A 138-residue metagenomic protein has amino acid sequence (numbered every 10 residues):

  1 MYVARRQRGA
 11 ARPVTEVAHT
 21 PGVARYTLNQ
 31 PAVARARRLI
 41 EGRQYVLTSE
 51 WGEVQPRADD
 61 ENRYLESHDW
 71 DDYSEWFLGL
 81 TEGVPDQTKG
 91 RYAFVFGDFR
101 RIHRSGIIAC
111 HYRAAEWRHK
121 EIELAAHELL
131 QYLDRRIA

Functional and structural regions predicted by a protein language model:
V3, R8, R12-A138: A charge-rich, low-complexity, intrinsically flexible signal that marks solvent-exposed coils, linkers, repeats
